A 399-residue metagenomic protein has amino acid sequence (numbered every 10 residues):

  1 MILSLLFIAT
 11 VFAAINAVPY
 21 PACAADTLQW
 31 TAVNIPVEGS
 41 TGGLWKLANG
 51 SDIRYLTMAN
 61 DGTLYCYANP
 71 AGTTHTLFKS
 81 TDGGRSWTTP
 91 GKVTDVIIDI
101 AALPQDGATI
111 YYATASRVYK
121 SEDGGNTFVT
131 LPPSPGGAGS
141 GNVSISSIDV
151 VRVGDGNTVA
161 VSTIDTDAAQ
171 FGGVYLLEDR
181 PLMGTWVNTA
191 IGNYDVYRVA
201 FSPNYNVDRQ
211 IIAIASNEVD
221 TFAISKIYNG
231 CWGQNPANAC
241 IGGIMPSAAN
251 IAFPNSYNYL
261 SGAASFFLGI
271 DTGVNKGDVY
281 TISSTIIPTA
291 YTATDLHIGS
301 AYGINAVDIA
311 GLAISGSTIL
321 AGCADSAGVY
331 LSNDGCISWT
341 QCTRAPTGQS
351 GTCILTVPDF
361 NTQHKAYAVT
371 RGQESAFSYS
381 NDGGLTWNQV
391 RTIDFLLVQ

Functional and structural regions predicted by a protein language model:
L3-Q399: Extracellular glycan-interacting surfaces
